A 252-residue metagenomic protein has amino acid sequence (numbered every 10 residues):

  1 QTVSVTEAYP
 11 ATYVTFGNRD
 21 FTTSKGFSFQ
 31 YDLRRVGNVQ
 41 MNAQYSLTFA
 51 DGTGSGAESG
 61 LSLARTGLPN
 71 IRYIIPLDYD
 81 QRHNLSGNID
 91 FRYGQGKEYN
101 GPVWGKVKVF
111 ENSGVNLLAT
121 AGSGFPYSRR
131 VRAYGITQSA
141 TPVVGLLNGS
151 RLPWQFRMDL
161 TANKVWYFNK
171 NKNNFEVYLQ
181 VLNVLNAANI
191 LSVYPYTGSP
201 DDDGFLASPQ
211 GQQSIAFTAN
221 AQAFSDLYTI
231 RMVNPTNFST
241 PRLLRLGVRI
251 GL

Functional and structural regions predicted by a protein language model:
Q1, D80, G145, D159 (+1 more regions): Acidic side chains
T2-V109, G114-G124: Gram-negative outer-membrane beta-barrel transporters
A8-Y13, G67, S139-G145, A223-R231: Short glycine/proline-rich turn/loop motifs
Y13, L68-I71, P142-L147, I190-L191 (+1 more regions): Short, surface-exposed, polar/charged, turn-prone segments marking secondary-structure boundaries
V14-G17, I71-P76, V143-L152, K164-F168 (+1 more regions): Active-site rim elements
G87, R157-D159: Core segments of transmembrane alpha-helices that mediate helix-helix packing or line hydrophobic substrate/ligand
G96, W104-A140, P153-R157, K164-L252: C-terminal beta-signal and adjacent terminal beta-strands/loops of Gram-negative outer-membrane beta-barrel proteins
